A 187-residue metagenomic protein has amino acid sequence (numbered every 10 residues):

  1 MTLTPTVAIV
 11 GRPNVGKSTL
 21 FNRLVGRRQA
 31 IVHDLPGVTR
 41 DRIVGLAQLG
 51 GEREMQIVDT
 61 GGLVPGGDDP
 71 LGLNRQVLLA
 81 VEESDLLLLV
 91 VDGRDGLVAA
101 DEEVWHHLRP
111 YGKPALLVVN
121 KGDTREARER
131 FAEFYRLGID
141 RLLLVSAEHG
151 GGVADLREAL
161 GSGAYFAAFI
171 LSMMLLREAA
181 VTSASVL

Functional and structural regions predicted by a protein language model:
M1-L71, R75, L79-E83, S162-L187: Conserved G1/Walker A P-loop phosphate-binding module
V10-P13, V91, V145: Surface-exposed loop and edge beta-strand positions of immunoglobulin-like domains
H33, H106-H107, H149: Histidine (H) residue identity feature
G37-V38, G62-V64, R94-G96, K121-E126 (+1 more regions): Conserved nucleotide-binding/hydrolysis micro-motifs of P-loop NTPases
L49, R53, N74-R141: Conserved C-terminal guanine-recognition region of P-loop GTPase G domains, centered on the G4
K113-L116, G122-M173, S183: Canonical P-loop GTPase G-domain recognition
